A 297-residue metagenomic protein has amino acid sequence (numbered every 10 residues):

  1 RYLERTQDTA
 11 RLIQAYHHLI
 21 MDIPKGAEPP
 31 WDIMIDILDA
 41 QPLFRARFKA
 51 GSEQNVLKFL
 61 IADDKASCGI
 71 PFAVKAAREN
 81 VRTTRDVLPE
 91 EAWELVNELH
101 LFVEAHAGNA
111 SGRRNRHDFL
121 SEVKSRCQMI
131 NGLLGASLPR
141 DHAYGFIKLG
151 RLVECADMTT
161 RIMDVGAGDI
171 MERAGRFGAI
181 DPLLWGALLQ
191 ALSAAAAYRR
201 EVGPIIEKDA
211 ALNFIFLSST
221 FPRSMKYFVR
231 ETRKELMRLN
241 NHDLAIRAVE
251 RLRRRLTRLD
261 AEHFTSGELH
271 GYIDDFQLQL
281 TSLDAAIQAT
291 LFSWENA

Functional and structural regions predicted by a protein language model:
R1-A297: Alpha-helical transmembrane segments and their helix-helix packing motifs
